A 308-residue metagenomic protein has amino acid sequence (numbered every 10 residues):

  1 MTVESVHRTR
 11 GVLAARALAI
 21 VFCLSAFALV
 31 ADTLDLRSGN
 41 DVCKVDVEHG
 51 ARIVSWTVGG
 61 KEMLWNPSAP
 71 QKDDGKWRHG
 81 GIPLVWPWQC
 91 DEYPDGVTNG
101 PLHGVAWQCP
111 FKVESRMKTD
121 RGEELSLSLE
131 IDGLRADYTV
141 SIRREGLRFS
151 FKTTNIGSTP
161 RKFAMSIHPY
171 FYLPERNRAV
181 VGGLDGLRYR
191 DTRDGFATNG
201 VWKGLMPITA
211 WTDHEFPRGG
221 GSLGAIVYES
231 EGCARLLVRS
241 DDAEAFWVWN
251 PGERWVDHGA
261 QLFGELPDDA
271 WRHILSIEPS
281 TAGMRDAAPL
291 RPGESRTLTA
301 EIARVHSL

Functional and structural regions predicted by a protein language model:
M1-L13: N-terminal secretory signal peptides that target proteins for export/translocation
R16-A26: Bacterial N-terminal signal peptides
V30-H79, E124-S126, S222-A245, G252-R254 (+2 more regions): Beta-strand-rich N-terminal accessory domains
R37, V97-R144: Extended, loop-rich substrate-binding clefts of extracytoplasmic carbohydrate-active enzymes
V58, L127-L173: Acidic, contiguous internal or C-terminal segments within carbohydrate-active enzymes that form a structured patch used
Q108-F111, T212-A288: Acidic/His-leaning functional-site neighborhoods
D137-T139, R285-L290: Beta-strand-rich interaction surfaces with strong enrichment in secreted/lumenal proteins
K162, Y170-F246: Active-site/ligand-binding surface loops and adjacent short beta/alpha elements that line catalytic pockets across
